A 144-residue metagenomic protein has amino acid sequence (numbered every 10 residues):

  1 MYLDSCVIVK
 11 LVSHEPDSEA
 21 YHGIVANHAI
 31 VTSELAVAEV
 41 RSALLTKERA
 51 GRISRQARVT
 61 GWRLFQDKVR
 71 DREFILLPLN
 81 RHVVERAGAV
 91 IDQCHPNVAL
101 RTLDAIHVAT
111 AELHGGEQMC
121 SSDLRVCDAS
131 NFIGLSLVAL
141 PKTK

Functional and structural regions predicted by a protein language model:
M1-E39, A43-T60, I133, T143-K144: Short, well-structured N-terminal submotif of metal-dependent ribonuclease cores
P16-E19, R63, A105-V108: A generic local structural motif
G23, D67, A109, D128: Surface-exposed charge patches
G23-V25, V69-D71, L113-H114: Short glycine-enriched loop/turn motifs at secondary-structure junctions
S33, Q93, E112-K144: Acidic, PIN/NYN-like endoribonuclease modules and their adjacent C-terminal/linker elements
L35, R41-Q93, F132: Active-site-proximal, substrate-binding regions of enzyme catalytic domains and RNA-binding/basic surfaces
F74-R125: Active-site neighborhoods of divalent-metal-dependent phosphate/nucleic-acid chemistry enzymes
